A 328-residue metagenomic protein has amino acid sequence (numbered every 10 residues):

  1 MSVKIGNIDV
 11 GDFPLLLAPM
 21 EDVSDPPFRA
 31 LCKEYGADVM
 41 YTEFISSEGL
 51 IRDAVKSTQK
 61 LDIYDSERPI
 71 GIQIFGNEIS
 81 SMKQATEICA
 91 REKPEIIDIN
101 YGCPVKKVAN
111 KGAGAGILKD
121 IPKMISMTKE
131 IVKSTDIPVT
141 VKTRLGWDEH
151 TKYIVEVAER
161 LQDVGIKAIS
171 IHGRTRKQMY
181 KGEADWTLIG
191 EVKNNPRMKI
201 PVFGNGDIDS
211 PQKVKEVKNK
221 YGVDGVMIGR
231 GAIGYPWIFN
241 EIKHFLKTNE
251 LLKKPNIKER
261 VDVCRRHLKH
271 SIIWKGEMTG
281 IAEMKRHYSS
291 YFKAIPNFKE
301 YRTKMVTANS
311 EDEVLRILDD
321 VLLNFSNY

Functional and structural regions predicted by a protein language model:
M1-Y328: Flavin-dependent oxidoreductase catalytic cores
